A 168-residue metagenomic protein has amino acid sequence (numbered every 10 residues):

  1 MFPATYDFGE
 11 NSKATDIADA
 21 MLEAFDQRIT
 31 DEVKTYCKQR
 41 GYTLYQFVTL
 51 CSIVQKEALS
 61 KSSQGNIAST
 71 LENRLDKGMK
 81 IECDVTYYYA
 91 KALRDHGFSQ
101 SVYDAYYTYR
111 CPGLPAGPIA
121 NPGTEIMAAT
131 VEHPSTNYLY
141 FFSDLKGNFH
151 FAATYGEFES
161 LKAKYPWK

Functional and structural regions predicted by a protein language model:
M1-K168: Bacterial extracytoplasmic/cell-wall-associated proteins, especially those involved in peptidoglycan
